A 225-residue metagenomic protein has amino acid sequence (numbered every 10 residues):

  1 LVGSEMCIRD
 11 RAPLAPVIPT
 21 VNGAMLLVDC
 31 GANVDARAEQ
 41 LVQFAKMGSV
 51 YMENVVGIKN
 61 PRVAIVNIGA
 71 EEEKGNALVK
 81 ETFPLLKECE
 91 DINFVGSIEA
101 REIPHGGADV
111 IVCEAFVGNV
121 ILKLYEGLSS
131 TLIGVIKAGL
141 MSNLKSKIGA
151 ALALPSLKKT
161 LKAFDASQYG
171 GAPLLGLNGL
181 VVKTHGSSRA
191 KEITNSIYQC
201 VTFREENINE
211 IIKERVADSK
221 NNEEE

Functional and structural regions predicted by a protein language model:
L1-I8: Short, small-residue-biased leader/transition segments that mark boundaries at the very start of proteins
P16-E53, P155, K159-P173, L177-G179 (+2 more regions): Short, glycine-/small-residue-rich phosphate/pyrophosphate-handling segment
V34, N67-E72, I98-E102, E114-V117 (+2 more regions): Glycine-rich beta-alpha junction loops
V34-A100, D109: Glycine-rich phosphate/diphosphate-binding loop of Rossmann-like nucleotide-binding domains
V55-V63, I92-A100, S142-A151, A166-A172 (+1 more regions): Flexible, glycine/charged-enriched surface loops at secondary-structure junctions
G75-S142, A150-K158: Active-site rim loops that border cofactor/substrate pockets in soluble metabolic enzymes
E88-D91, S188, T194-E225: N-terminal charge/polar-biased segments
